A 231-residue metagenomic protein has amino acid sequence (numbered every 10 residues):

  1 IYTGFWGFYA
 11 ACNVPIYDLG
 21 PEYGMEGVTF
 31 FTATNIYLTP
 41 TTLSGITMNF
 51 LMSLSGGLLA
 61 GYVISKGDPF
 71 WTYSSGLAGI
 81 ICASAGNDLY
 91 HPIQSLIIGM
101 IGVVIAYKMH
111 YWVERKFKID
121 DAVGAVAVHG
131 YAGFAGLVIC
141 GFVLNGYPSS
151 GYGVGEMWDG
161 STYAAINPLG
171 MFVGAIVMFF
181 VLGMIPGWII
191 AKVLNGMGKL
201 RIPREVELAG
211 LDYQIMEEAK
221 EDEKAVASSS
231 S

Functional and structural regions predicted by a protein language model:
I1-S231: Glycine- and aromatic-enriched membrane alpha-helices
